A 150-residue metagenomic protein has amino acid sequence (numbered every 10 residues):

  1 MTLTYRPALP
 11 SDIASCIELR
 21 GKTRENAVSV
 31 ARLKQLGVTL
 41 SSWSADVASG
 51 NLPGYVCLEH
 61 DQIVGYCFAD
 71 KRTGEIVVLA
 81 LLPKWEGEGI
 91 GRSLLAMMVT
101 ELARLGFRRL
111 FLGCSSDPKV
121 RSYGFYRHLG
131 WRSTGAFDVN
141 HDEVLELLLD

Functional and structural regions predicted by a protein language model:
M1-S11, D150: Conserved N-terminal entry element of GNAT/NAT acetyltransferase domains
P10-I13, I17-V78, L82-K84, L95-M97 (+2 more regions): Acetyl-CoA-dependent GNAT
L58-H60, L147-D150: Active-site beta-strand termini and strand-to-loop segments that position acidic
L82-E88, S116-P118: Active-site acidic-Proline motif in GNAT/NAT acetyltransferases
L102-S115: Conserved GNAT acetyl-CoA-binding A-motif
L112-S122, D138-D142: Conserved beta-strand-loop-alpha-helix junction that forms the acyl-donor binding cleft
F125-Y126, W131: Conserved active-site tyrosine of GNAT-family acetyltransferases
